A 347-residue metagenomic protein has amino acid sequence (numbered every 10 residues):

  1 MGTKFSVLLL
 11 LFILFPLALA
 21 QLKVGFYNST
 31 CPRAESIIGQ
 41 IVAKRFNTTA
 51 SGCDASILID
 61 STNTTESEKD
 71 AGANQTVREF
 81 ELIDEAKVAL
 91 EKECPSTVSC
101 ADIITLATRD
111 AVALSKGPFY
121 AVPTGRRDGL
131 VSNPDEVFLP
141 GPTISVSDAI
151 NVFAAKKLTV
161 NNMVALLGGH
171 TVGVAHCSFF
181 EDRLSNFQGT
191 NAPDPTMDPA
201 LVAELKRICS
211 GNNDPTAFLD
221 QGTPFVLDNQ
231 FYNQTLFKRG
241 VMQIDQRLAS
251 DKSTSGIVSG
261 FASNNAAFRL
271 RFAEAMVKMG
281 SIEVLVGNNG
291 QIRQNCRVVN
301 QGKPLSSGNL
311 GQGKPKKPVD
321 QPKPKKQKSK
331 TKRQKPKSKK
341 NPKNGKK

Functional and structural regions predicted by a protein language model:
G2-K317, P322-K325, K347: Catalytic cores of secreted/periplasmic or lumenal enzymes
K328-K347: Long, low-complexity, intrinsically disordered segments
